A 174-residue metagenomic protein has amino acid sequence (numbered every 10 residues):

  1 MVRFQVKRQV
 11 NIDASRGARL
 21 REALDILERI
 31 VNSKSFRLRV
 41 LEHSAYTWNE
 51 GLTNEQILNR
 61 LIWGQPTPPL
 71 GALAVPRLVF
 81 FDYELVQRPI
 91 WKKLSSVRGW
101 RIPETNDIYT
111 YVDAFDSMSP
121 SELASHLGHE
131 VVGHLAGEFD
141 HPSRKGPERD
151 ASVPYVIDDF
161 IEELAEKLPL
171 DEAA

Functional and structural regions predicted by a protein language model:
M1-A124, H134-A174: Predominantly extracellular/secreted Zn2+-dependent metalloproteases
E130: Walker B catalytic acidic pair
